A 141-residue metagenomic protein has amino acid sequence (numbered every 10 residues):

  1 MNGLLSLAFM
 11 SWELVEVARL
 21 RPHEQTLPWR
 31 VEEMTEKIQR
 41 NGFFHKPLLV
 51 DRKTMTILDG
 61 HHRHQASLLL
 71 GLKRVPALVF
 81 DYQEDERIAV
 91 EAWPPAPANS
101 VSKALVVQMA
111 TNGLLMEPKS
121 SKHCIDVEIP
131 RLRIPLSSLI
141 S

Functional and structural regions predicted by a protein language model:
M1-K53, L58, H64-S141: Short, charged/polar connector segments at secondary-structure boundaries
